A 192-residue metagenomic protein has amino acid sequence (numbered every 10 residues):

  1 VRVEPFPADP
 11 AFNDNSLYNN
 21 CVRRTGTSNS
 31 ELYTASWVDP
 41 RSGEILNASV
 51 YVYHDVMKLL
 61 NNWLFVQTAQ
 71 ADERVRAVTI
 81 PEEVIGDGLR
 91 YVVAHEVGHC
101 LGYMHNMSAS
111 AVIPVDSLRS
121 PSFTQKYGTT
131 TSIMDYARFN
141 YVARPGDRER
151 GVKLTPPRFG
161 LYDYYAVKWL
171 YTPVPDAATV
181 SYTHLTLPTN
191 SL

Functional and structural regions predicted by a protein language model:
V1-C100, M104, Q125-T129, F139-V142 (+1 more regions): Metzincin-family zinc-dependent endopeptidase catalytic domain
A35, V56, Y141-Y182: Long, His/Glu/Asp-enriched segments that create or flank divalent metal/ion-associated functional microenvironments
H105-F123: Post-HEXXH active-site segment of zinc metalloproteases
Y136: Active-site donor-binding loop signature of nucleotide-sugar glycosyltransferases
T183-T189: Conserved small/polar residues in nucleotide/adenosyl-binding loops
